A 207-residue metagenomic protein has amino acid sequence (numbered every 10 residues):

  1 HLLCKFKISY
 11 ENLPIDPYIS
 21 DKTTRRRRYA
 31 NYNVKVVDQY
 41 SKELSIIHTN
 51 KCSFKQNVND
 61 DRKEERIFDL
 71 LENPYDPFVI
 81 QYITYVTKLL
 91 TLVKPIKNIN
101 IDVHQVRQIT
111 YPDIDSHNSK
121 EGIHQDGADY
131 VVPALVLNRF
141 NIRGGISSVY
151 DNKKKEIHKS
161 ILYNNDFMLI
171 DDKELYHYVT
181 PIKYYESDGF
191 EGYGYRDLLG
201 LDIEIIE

Functional and structural regions predicted by a protein language model:
H1-D61: N-terminal auxiliary "cap/dimerization" subdomain that precedes the catalytic jelly-roll/cupin core of mononuclear
I15-Y29, K88, L92-V106: Short glycine-rich, low-complexity/disordered patches
D21-K22, L92-P95, G122-H124, K159-I161 (+1 more regions): A general structural signal for short secondary-structure junctions and capping/turn motifs
R26, K97, D126, K173 (+1 more regions): A short, structural micro-pattern
D38-D102: Signature of the catalytic double-stranded beta-helix
E65-Q81, T110-I114, L137-S148, E204-E207: Short N-terminal helix-initiation segments at or just after the protein's N-terminus
P95-Y163: Catalytic core of non-heme Fe(II) oxygenases with the double-stranded beta-helix
G145-E207: Catalytic core of Fe(II)/2-oxoglutarate
